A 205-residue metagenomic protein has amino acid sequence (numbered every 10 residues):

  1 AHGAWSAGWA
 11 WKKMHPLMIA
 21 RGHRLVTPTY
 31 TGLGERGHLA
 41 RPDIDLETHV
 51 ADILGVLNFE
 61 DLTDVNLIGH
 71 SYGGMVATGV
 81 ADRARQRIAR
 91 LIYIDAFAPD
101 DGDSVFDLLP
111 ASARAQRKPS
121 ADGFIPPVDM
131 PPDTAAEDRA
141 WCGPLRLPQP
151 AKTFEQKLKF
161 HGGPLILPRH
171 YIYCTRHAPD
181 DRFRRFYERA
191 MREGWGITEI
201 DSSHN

Functional and structural regions predicted by a protein language model:
A1-G37, R83: Conserved HGGG/HGGXW glycine-rich cap/lid loop of the alpha/beta-hydrolase fold
R24, Y30-N66, D82-R83, F106-A111: Active-site loop/oxyanion-hole signature of alpha/beta-hydrolase fold enzymes
I68-G69, G73, A77: Gly/Ala-rich beta-loop-alpha elbow adjacent to hydrolase catalytic centers
D82-V128, T153-F154, P179-R182, F186-Y187: Flexible "cap/lid" loop of the alpha/beta hydrolase fold
P144-G162, H177: Active-site nucleophile elbow and catalytic-triad environment of alpha/beta-hydrolase enzymes
G163-R169, E193-W195: Short, proline-enriched alpha-helix->beta-strand connector loops that line the catalytic pocket of alpha/beta-hydrolase
Y171-Y173: Short beta-strand/loop motif that positions the catalytic acidic residue of the alpha/beta-hydrolase fold
T175-S203: Conserved loop-alpha-helix segment in the C-terminal half of the alpha/beta-hydrolase fold that carries the catalytic
